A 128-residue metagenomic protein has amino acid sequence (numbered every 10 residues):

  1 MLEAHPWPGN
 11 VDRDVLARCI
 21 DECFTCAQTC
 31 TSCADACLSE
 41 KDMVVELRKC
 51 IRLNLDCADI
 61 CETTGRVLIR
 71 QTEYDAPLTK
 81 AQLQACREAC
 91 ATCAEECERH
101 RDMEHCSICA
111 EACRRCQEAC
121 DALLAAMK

Functional and structural regions predicted by a protein language model:
M1-K128: Amphipathic alpha-helical hairpins
